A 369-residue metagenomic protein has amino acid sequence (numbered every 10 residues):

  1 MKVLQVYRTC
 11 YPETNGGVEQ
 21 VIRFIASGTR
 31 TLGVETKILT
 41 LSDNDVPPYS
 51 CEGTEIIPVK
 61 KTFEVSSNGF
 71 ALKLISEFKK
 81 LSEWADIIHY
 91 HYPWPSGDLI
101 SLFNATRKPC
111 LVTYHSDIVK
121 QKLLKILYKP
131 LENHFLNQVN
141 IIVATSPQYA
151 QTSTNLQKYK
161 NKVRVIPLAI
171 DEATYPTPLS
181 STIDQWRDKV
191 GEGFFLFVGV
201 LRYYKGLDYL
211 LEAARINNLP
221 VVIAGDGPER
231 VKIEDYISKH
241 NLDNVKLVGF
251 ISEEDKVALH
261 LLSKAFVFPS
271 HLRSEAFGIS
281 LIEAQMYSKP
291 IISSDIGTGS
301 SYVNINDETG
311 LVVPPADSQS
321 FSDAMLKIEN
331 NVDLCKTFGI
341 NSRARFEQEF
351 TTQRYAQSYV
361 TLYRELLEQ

Functional and structural regions predicted by a protein language model:
Q20, G193-I216, P228-E234, Q319 (+1 more regions): A conserved mid-protein helix/loop that constitutes part of the nucleotide-sugar donor-binding site
Y90-G97: Short His-centered aromatic/hydrophobic patch
L136, F250-I251, A258-S263: Short alpha-helical donor nucleotide-sugar binding micro-motif in glycosyltransferases
N137-Y175: A short, active-site helix/loop in glycosyltransferases that binds the activated sugar's phosphate group
F195, L261-A276, K289: Acidic donor-binding loop of glycosyltransferase active sites
E234-E254: Nucleotide-activated donor-binding/catalytic signature segment of Leloir-type glycosyltransferases, i.e., the conserved
M286, P290-S294, N304: Short hydrophobic beta-strand element within catalytic cores of glycosyltransferases and related nucleotide-activated
I305-S318, M325-V332: Conserved acidic donor-binding segment of nucleotide-sugar-dependent glycosyltransferases
